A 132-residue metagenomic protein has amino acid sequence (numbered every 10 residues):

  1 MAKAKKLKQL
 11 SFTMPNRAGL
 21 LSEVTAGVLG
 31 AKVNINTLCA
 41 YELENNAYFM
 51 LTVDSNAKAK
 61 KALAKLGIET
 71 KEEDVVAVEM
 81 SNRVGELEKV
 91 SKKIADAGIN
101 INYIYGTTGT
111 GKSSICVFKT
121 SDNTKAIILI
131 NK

Functional and structural regions predicted by a protein language model:
M1-K132: A conserved regulatory-domain signal marking ACT and ACT-like small-molecule sensing domains and adjacent regulatory
